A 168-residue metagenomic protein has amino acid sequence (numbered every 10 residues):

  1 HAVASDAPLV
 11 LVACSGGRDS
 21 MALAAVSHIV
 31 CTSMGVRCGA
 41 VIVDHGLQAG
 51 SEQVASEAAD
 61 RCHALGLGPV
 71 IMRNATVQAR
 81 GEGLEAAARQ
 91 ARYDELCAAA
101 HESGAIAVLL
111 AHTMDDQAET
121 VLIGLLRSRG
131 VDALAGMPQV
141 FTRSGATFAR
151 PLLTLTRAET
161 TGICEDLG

Functional and structural regions predicted by a protein language model:
H1-G168: Core alpha/beta nucleotide-donor-binding catalytic domains of modification enzymes
